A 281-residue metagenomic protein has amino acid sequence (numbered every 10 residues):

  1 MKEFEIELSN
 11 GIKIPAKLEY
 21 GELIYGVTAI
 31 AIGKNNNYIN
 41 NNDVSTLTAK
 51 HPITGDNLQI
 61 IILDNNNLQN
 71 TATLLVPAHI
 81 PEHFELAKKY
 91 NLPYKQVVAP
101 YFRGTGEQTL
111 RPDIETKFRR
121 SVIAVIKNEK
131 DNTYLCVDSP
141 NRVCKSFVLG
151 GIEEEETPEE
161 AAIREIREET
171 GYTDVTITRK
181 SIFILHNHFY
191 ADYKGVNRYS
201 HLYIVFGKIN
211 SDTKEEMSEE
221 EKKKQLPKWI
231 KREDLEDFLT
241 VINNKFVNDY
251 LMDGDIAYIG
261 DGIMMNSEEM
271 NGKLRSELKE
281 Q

Functional and structural regions predicted by a protein language model:
M1-V98: NTP-handling and nucleic-acid-processing catalytic cores
E3, V44, R119-I123, S200-I204: Short hydrophobic/aromatic beta-strand or adjacent loop that forms the aromatic wall/cage of a ligand/substrate-binding
E7-S9, K50-I53, I126-E129, S139 (+1 more regions): Active-site beta-strand termini and strand-to-loop segments that position acidic
Y101-V125, E129: Acidic, metal-coordinating catalytic segment for phosphate/diphosphate chemistry, firing primarily on the Nudix
T133-Y134: Entry beta-strands of beta-propeller and related beta-repeat scaffolds
V143-C144, K214, S218-Q281: Nudix hydrolase/Nudix homology domain
S146-G150: A short gly/proline-enriched turn/hairpin at secondary-structure junctions
I152-R179, I184-I242: Unchanged
